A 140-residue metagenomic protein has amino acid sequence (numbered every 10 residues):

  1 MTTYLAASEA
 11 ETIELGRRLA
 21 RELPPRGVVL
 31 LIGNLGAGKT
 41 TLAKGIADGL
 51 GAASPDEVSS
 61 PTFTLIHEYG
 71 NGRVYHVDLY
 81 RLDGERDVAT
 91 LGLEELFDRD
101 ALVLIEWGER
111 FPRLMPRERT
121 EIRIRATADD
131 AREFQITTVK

Functional and structural regions predicted by a protein language model:
M1-R18: N-terminal pre-Walker A segment at the start of P-loop NTPase domains
T2, D83-K140: Short phosphate-coordinating micro-motif centered on Lys-Gly-acidic
A20-R26: Phosphate-binding P-loop
V29-L31: Hydrophobic anchor at the beta1->P-loop junction of P-loop NTPases
N34: P-loop (Walker A) phosphate-binding loop of NTP-binding proteins
K39: Conserved lysine of the Walker
A52-Y69: Short beta-strand-centered segment that lines the nucleotide-binding/catalytic pocket of NTP-utilizing
